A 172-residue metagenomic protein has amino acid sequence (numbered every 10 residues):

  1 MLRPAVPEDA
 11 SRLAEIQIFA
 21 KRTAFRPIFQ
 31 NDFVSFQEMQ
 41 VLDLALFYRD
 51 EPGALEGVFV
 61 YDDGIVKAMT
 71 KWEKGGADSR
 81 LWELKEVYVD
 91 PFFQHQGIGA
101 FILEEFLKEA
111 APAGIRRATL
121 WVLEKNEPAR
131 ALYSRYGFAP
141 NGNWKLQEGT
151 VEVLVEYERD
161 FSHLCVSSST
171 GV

Functional and structural regions predicted by a protein language model:
P4-A10, A14-F92, L103-E109, N143-L146 (+2 more regions): Acetyl-CoA-dependent GNAT
D78-L81, Q96-G97, V151: Non-catalytic, surface-exposed connector residues within folded enzymatic/regulatory domains
E86-E104, P112-A113, E124-A131, R135-Y136: Conserved glycine-rich acetyl-CoA-binding loop
R116-T119, L123-R130, S134-V172: C-terminal "cap" of GNAT-fold acetyltransferases
